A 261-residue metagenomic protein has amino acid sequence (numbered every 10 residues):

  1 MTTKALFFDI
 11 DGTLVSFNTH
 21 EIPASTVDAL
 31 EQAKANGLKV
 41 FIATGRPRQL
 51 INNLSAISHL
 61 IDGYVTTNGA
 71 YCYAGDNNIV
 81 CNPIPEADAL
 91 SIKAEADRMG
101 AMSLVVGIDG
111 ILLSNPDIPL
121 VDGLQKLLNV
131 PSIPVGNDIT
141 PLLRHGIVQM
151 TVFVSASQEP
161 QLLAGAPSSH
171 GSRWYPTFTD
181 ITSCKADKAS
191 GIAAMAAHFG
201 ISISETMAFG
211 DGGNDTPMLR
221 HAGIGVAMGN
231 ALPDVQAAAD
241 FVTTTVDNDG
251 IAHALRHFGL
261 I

Functional and structural regions predicted by a protein language model:
K4-T19: Asp-based phosphoryl-transfer active-site loop
A24-L120: Active-site phosphate-binding/coordination module
A33, T44, N68, M150 (+3 more regions): Residue-level signal for inorganic ion chemistry
K39, M102, S202, I224-G225 (+1 more regions): Residue-level detector of anion-binding/catalytic polar loops
Q49-N53, Q161, G191, P217-M218 (+2 more regions): Phosphate- and divalent-cation-binding pockets in alpha/beta enzyme and binding domains that engage nucleotide-derived
I57-L60, T67-N68, G165-S168, H221-A222 (+1 more regions): Short, structured coil segments at secondary-structure junctions
M99-F209, G213-H221, N230: Conserved acidic, metal-coordinating active-site core of Asp-based, Mg2+-dependent phosphoryl-transfer enzymes
R144, H221, V226, A231-I261: Asp-based, Mg2+/Mn2+-dependent phosphohydrolase catalytic module
